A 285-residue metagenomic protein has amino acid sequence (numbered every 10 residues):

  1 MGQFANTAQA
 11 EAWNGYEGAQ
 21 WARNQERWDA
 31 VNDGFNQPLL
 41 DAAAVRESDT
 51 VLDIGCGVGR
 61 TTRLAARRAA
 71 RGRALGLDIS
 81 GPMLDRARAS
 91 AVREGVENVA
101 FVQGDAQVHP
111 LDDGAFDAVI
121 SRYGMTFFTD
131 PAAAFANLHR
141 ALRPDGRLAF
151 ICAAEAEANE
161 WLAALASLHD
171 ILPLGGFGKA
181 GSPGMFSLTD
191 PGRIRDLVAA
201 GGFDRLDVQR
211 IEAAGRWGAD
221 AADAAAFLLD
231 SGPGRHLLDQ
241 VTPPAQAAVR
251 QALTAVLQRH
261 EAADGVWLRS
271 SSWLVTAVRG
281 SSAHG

Functional and structural regions predicted by a protein language model:
M1-E47, R60-L64, M83-R86, R93: Conserved class I S-adenosyl-L-methionine
G2-A5, A10-A12, Q20, N24 (+3 more regions): Conserved Class I S-adenosyl-L-methionine
A43-V45, R68-A69, L142: A generic alpha-to-beta junction signature in SAM-dependent methyltransferases
T50-H109, A133: Class I SAM-dependent methyltransferase SAM/SAH-binding core
A69, A91, H169, V198 (+2 more regions): Conserved hydrophobic residues forming the short capping helix/wall of the S-adenosyl-L-methionine
Q107-A118: A short acidic, Gly/Pro-enriched loop at the edge of an enzyme's catalytic core that lines a small-molecule cofactor
D117-P131, A154: A short SAM/SAH-binding and catalytic strip from SAM-dependent methyltransferases
A132, H139, R143-A219, R235: Conserved catalytic/acceptor-binding region of the Class I
